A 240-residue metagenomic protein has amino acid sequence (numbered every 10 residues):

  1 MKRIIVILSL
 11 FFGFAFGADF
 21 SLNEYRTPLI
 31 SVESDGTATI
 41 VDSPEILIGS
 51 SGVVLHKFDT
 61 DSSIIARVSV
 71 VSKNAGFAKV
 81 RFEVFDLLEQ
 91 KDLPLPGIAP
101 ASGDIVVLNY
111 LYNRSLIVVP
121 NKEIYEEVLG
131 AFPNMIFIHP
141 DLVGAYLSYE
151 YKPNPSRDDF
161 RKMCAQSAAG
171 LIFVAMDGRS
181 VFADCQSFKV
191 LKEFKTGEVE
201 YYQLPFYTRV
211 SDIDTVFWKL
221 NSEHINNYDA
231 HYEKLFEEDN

Functional and structural regions predicted by a protein language model:
I4-F14: Sec-dependent N-terminal signal peptides
G17-N240: Surface-exposed, polar/charged interaction patches used for macromolecular assembly or partner binding
